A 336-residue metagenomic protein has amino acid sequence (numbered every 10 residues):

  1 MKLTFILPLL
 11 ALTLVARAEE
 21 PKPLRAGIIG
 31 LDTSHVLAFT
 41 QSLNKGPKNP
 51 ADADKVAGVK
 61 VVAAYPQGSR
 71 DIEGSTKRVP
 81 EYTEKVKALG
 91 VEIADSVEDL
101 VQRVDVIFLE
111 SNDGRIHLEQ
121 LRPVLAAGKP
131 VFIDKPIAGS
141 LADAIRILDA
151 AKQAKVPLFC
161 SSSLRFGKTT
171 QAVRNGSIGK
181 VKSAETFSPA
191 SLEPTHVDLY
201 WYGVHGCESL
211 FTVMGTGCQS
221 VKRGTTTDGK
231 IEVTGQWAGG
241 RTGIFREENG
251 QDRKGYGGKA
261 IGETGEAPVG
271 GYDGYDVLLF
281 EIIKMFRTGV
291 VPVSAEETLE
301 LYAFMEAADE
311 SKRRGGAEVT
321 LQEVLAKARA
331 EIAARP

Functional and structural regions predicted by a protein language model:
M1-P8: Sec-dependent signal peptide recognition, specifically the positively charged N-region followed immediately by
L3, E19-A127, K152-Q153, R314 (+2 more regions): N-terminal glycine-/serine-/threonine-rich beta1-alpha1-beta2 phosphate-ribose binding loop of Rossmann-like
L9-A18: Hydrophobic h-region of N-terminal signal peptides that target proteins for export in Gram-negative bacteria
E20, I107-F108, T288-P336: C-terminal helix-rich "cap/oligomerization" subdomain common to oxidoreductases
D95, I133, L158-C160: Hydrophobic residues in well-ordered beta-strands that form the structural core
G128-P130, K135-P136: Short helix/strand-capping hinge loops at secondary-structure junctions that flank key functional elements
I137-H196: A contiguous active-site-proximal alpha/beta segment in oxidoreductase catalytic domains
E185-R253, E296-A303: Rossmann-like dinucleotide-binding domain that binds NAD(P)(H)
